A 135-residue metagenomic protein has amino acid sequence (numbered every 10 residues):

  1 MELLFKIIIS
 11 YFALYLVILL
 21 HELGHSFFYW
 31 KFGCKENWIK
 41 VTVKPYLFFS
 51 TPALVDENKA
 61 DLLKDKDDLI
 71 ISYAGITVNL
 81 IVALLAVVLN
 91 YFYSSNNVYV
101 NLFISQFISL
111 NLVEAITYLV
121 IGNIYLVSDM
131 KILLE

Functional and structural regions predicted by a protein language model:
M1-I18, N79-S95: Long, highly hydrophobic alpha-helical transmembrane signal-anchor segments
I9-K64: Small-residue-rich helix-interface/hinge motifs
V55-E135: Metalloprotease/metallohydrolase-associated module, dominated by Zn2+-dependent proteases
